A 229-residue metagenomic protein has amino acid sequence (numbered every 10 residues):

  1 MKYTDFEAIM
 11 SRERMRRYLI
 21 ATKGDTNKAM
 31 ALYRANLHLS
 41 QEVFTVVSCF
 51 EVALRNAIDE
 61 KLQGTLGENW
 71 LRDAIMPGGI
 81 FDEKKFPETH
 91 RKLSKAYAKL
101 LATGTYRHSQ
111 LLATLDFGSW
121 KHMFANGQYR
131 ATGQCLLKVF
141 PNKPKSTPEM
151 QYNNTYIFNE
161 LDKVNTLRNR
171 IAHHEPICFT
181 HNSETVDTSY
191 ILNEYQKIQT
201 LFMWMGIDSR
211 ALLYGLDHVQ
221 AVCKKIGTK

Functional and structural regions predicted by a protein language model:
M1-K229: Amphipathic alpha-helical interface elements
